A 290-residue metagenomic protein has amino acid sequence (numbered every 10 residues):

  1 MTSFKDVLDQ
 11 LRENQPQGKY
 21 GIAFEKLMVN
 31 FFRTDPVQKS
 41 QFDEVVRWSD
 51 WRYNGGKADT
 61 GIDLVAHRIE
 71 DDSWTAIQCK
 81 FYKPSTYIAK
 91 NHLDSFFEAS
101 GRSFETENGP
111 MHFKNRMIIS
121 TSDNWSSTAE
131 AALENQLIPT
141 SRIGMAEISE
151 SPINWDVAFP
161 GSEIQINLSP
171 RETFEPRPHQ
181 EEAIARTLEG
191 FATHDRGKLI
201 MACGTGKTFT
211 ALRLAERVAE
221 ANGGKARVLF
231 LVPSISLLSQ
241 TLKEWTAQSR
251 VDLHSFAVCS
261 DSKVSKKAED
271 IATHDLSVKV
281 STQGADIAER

Functional and structural regions predicted by a protein language model:
M1-K19, K39-N54, F104-M111, S120-R290: SF2 helicase/translocase NTPase motor core, specifically the RecA-like lobe 1 inter-motif segment between Walker
Y20-M111, S126: Catalytic centers of nucleases
S73-T75, N115, R227: Structural motif
